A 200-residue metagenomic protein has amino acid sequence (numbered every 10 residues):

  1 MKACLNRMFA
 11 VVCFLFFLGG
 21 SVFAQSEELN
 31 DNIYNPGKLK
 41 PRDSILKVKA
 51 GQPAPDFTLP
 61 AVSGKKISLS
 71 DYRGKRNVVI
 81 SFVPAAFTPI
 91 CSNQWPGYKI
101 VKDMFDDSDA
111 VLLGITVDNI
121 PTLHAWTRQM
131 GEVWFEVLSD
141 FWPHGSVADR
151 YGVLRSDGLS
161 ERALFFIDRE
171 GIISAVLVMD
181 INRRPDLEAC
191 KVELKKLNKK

Functional and structural regions predicted by a protein language model:
K2-P60: N-terminal targeting signals for export/organelle localization
A54-P55, V79, E161-A163: Short loop/turn microsegments at loop-to-beta-strand junctions
S68-Y98: Short active-site neighborhood of thiol/selenol oxidoreductases, capturing the structured segment around
S92-V133, P143-V147: Structural microenvironment flanking redox-active thiols in thiol-disulfide oxidoreductases
W134-F135, V153-F165: Structural micro-motif
E136-D140: Short acidic-hydrophobic, aromatic-tinged amphipathic segments that line or gate anion-handling sites
L159-K200: Thiol-/selenol-based redox modules, centered on thioredoxin-like and closely related oxidoreductase domains
